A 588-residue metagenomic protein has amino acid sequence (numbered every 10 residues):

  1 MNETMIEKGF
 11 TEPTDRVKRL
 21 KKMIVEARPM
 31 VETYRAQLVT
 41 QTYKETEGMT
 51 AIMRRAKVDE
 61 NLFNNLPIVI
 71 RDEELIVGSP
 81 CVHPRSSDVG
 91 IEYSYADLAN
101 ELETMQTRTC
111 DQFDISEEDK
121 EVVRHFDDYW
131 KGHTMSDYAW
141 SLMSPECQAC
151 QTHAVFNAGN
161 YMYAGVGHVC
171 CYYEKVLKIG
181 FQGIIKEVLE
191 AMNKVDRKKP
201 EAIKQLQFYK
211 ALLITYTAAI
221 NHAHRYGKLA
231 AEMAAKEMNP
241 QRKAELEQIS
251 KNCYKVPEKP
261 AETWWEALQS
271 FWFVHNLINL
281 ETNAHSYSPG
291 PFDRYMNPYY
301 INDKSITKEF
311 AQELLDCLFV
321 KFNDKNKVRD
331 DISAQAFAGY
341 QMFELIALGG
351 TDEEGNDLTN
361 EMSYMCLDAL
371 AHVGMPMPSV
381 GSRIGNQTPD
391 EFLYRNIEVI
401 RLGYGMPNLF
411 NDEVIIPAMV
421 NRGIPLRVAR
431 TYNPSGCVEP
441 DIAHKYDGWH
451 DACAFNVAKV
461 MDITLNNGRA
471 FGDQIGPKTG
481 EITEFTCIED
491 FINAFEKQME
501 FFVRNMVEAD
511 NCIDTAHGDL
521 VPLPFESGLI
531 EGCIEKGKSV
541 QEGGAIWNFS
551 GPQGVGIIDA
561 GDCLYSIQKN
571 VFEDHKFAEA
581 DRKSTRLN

Functional and structural regions predicted by a protein language model:
N2-A211, Q241-Q248, N252-R586: Conserved catalytic cores of very large enzyme subunits
A202, A223, M233-K243: A conserved hydrophobic secondary-structure block that centers on an alpha-helix together with its immediately flanking
Q207-H224: Extended non-globular scaffold/tether segments
N221-E232, R294, P298, D562: Generic structural signal for well-ordered, non-membrane alpha-helices
A231-A235, K569-F572: Short, flexible helix-adjacent loops and helix caps
